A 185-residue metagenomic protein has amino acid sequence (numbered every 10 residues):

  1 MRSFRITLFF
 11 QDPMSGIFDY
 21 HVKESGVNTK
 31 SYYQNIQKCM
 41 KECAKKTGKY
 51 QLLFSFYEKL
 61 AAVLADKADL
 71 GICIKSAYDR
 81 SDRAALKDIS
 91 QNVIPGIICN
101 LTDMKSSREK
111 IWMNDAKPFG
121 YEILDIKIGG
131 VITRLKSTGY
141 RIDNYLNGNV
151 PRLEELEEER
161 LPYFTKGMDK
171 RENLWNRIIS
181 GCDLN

Functional and structural regions predicted by a protein language model:
M1-N185: Substrate-binding groove of N-acetylhexosamine-processing glycoside hydrolases
